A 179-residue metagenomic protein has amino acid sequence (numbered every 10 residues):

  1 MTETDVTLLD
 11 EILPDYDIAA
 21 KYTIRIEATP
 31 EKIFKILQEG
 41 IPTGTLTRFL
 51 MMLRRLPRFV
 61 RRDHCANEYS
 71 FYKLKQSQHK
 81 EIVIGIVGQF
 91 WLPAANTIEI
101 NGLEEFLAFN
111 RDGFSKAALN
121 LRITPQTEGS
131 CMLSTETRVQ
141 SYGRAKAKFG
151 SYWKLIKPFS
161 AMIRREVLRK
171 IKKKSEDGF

Functional and structural regions predicted by a protein language model:
M1-C65, S70-H79: Hydrophobic ligand-binding cavity/cleft-lining segments
F34, A94, A145-A147: Short acidic, gly/pro-rich beta-turn/loop elements at beta-sheet edges and active-site/ligand-binding grooves
Q38, I86-G88, T135-V139: Short, hydrophobic/aromatic-enriched beta-strand segments in well-ordered soluble domains
Y72-E128: Hydrophobic-ligand binding "helix-grip"
L103-S160, I171: Beta-strand/loop substructures that line and gate deep hydrophobic ligand-binding cavities in soluble
K170-F179: Short, highly charged C-terminal tails/helix-capping segments
